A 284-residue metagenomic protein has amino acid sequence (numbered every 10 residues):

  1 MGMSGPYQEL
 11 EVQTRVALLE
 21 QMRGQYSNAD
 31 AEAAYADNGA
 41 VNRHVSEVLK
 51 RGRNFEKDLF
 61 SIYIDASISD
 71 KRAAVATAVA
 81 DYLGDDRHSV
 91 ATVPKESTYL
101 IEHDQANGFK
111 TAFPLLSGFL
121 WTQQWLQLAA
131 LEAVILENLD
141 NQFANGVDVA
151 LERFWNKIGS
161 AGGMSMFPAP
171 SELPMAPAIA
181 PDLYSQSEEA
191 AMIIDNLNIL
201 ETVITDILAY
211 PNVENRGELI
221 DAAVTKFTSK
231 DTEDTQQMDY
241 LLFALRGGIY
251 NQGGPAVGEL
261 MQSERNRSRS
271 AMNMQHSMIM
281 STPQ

Functional and structural regions predicted by a protein language model:
M1-Q284: Polar/charged low-complexity regulatory segments
